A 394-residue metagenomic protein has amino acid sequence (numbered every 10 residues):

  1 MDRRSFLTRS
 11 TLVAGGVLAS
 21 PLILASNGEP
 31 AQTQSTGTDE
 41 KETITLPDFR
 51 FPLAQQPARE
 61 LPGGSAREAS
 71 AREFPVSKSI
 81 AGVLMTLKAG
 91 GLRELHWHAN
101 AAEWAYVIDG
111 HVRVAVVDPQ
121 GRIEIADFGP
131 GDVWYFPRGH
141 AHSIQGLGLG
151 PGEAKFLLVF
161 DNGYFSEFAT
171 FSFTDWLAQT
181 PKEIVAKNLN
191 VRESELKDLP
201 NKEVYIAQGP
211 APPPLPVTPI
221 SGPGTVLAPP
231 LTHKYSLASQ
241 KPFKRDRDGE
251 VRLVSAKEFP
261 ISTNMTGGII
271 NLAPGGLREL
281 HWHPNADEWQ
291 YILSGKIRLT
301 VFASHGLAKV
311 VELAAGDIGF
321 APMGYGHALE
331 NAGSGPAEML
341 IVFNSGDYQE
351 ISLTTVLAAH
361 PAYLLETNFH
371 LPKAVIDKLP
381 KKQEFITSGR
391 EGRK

Functional and structural regions predicted by a protein language model:
M1-A14: N-terminal secretory signal peptides and thylakoid transit peptides that target proteins across membranes
L22-L84, A186-I269, A273, E279 (+2 more regions): A short, N-terminal "cap"/entry segment at the start of jelly-roll beta-barrel domains of the cupin/DSBH fold
V83, L95, E103, E124 (+5 more regions): Short, conserved secondary-structure segments in the cores of folded domains
L92-E94, R113, D132-W134, R138-S143 (+4 more regions): Histidine-centered metal-chelating micro-motifs
E94-H98, I125-A126, Q145-G146, E279-P284 (+3 more regions): Short histidine-centered beta-strand/loop micro-motifs that create catalytic or ligand/metal-coordination sites
H98-P119, H283-S304: Glycine- and acidic-residue-biased ligand/ion/polar-headgroup-sensing regions
P119-P137, S304-P322: Short acidic-glycine-tyrosine-enriched beta hairpin
R138-E167, M323-Q349: Ligand-binding loop in jelly-roll beta-barrel domains
